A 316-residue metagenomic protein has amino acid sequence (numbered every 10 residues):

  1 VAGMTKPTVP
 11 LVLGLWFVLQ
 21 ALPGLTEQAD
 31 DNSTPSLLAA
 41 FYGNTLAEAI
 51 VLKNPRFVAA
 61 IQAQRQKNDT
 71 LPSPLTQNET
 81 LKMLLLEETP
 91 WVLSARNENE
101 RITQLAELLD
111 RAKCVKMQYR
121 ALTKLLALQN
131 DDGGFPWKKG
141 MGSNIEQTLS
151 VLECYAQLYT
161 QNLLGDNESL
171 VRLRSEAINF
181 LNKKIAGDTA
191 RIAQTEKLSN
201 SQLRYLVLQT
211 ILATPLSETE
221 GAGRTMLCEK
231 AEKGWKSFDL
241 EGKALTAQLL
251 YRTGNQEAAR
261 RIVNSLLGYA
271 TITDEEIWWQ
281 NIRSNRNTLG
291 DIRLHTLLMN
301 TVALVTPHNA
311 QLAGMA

Functional and structural regions predicted by a protein language model:
V1-A316: Large, well-folded core regions of big proteins
